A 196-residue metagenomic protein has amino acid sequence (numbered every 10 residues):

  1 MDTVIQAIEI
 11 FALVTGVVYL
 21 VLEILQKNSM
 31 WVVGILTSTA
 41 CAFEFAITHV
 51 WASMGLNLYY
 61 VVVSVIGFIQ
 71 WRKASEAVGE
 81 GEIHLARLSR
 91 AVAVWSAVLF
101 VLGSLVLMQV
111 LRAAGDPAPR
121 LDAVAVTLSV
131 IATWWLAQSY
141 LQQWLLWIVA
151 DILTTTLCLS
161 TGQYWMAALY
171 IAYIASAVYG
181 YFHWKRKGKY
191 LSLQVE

Functional and structural regions predicted by a protein language model:
M1-Q26, M30-W31, T37, F43 (+3 more regions): Polytopic alpha-helical membrane-helix bundles and their juxtamembrane interface segments in multi-pass membrane
V14-V17, L56-Y60: Alpha-helical transmembrane segments and their immediate interhelical/interface regions in integral membrane proteins
Q26-S29, C41-Y59: Helix-loop junctions on the outward
T48, Y60-V63, G79-L85: Interfacial loop at the N-terminal end of multi-pass membrane proteins
Y59-E76: Membrane-water interface of transmembrane alpha-helices
